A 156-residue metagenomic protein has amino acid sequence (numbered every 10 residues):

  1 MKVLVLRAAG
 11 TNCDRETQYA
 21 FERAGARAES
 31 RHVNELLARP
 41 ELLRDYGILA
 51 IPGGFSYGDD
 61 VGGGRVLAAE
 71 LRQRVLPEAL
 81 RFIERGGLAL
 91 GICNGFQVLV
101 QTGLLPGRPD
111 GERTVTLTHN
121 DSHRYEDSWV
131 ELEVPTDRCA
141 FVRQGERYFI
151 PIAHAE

Functional and structural regions predicted by a protein language model:
M1-I92, F96-P106, T118-E126: N-terminal beta1-alpha1 cap of cysteine-dependent amidohydrolase-like domains
L105-E156: Pocket-forming structural segment of enzyme catalytic cores
